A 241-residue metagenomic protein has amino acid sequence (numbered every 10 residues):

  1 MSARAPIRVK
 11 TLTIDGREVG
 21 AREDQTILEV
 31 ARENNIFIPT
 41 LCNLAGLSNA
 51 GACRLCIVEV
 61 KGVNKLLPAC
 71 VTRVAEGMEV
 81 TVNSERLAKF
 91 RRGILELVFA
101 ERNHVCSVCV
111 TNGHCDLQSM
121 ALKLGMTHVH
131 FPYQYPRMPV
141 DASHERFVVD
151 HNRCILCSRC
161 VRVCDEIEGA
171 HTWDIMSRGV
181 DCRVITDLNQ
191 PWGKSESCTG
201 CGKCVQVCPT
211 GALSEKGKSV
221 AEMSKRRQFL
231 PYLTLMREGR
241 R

Functional and structural regions predicted by a protein language model:
M1-P6, V220: Intrinsic disorder at enzyme termini
P6-R17: Eukaryote-biased recognition of intrinsically disordered, low-complexity regulatory segments
L12, V58, L213: ABC nucleotide-binding domain "signature motif"
D15, E23, A50, R178 (+1 more regions): Short glycine-rich loop/turn motifs that provide flexible caps or phosphate-binding loops at active sites
V19-E76: N-terminal cofactor/phosphate-binding cores enriched in small/glycine residues, especially glycine-rich loops such as
R54, V63-S197, Q206, G211-R241: Fe-S ferredoxin-like electron-transfer domains and their immediately adjacent linker/connector regions across
